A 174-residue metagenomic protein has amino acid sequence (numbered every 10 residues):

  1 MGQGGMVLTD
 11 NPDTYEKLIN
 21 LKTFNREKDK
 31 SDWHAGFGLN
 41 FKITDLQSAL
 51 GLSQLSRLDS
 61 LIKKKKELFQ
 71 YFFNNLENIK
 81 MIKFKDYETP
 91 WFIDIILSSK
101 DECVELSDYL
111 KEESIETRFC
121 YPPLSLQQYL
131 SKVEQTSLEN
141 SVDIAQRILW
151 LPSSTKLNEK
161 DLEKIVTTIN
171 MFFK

Functional and structural regions predicted by a protein language model:
G2-V7: Glycine-rich phosphate-binding loop of ATP-grasp-fold ATP-dependent ligases
D10-K174: PLP-dependent aminotransferase class I/II
